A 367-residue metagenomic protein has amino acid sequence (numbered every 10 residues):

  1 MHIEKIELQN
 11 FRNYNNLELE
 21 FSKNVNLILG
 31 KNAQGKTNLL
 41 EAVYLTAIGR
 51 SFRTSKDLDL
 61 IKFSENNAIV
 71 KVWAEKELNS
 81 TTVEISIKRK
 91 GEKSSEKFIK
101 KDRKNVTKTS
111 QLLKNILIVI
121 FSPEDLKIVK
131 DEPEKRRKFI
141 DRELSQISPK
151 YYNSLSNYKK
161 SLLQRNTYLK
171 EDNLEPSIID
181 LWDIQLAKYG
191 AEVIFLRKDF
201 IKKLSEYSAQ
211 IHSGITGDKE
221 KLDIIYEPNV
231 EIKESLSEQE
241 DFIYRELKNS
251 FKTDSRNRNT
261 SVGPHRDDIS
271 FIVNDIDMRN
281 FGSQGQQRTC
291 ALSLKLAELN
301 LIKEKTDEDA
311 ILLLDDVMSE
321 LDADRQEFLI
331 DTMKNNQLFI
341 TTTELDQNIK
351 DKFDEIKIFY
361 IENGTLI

Functional and structural regions predicted by a protein language model:
M1-K31, I178-K188, E192-I311, E320 (+4 more regions): Conserved NTPase motor "head" modules and their coupling/switch loops across ABC/AAA+ ATPases, GTPases, and GHKL ATPases
K36: Conserved lysine of the Walker
L45-D57, A297-K305: Post-Walker A helix-loop "phosphate-sensing" segment adjacent to the P-loop in P-loop NTPases
I48-K127, P133-K135, L144-I147, Y151 (+4 more regions): Nucleotide-state sensing region of NTPase/ATPase domains
V72, Q337-E344: Structural recognition of the conserved hydrophobic beta-strand(s) that form the central parallel beta-sheet of P-loop
K127-G217, E227: An accessory alpha-helical subdomain
D315-V317: Walker B catalytic acidic pair
